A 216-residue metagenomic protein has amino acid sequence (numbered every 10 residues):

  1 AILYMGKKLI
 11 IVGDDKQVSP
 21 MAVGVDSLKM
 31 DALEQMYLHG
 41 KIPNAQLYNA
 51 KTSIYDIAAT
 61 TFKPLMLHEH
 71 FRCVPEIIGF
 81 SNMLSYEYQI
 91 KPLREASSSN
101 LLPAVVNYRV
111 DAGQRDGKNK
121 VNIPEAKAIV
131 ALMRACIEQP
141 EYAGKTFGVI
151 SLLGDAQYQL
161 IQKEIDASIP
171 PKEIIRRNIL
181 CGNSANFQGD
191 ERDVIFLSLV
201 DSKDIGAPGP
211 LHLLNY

Functional and structural regions predicted by a protein language model:
A1-Y86: ASCE P-loop NTPase helicase motor core
I2-M5, N100, Q139-Y142, E173 (+1 more regions): Conserved catalytic network of the ASCE P-loop NTPase/AAA+ motor domain
M5-K8, A59-P64, P103-V105, R177 (+1 more regions): Short glycine-/polar-rich loops that comprise or flank the Walker A/P-loop and associated switch/sensor motifs
I10-V12, I150, F196-S198: Structural motif
K16-S19, N44, P171, R176-Y216: Conserved RecA-like P-loop NTPase helicase motor core
Q17-M21, C73-E76, Q114-D116, D155-I161 (+2 more regions): Flexible loop/turn segments at secondary-structure boundaries
T60, P140-K145, K172-N178: Short helix-terminating capping/connector loops at secondary-structure junctions
E87-D166: Conserved helicase/translocase motor-coupling segment
